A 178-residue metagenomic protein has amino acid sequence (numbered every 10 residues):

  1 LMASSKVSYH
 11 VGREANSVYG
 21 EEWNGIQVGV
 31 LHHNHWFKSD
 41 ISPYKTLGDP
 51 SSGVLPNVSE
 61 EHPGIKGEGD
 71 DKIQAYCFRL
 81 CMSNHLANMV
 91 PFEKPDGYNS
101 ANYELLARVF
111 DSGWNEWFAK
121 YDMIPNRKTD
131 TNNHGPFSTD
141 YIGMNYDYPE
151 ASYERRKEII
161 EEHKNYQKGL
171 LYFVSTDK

Functional and structural regions predicted by a protein language model:
L1-K178: Flavin (FAD/FMN)-binding glycine-rich loop and adjacent Rossmann-like elements that form
